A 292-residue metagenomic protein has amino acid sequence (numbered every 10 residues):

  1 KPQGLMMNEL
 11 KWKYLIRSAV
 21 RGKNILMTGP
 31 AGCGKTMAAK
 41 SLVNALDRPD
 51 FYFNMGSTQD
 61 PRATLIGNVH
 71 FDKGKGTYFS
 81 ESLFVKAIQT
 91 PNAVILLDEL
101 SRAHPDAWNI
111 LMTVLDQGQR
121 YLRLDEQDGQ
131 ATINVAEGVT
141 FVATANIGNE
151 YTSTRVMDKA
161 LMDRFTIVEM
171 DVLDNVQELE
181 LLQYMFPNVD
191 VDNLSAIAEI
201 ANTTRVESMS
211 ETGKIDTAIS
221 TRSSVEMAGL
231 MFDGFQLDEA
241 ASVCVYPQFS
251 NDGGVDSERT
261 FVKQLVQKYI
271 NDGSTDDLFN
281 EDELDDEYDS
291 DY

Functional and structural regions predicted by a protein language model:
K1-L5, D174-Y292: Alpha-helical lid/collar subdomain of P-loop NTPases
K1-S195, D286-Y292: AAA+ P-loop NTPase catalytic core and its hallmark functional loops
